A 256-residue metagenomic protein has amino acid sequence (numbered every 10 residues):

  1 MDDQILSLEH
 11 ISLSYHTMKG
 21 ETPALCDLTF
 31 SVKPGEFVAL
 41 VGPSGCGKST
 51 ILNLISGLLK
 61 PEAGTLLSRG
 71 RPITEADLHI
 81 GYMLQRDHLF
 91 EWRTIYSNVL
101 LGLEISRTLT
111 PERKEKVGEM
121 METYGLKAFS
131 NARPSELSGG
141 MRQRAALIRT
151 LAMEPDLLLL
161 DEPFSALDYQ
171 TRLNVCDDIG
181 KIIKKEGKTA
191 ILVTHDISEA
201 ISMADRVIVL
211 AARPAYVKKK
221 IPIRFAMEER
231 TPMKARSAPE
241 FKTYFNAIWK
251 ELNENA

Functional and structural regions predicted by a protein language model:
V41-P43: The feature captures the beta-strand-to-loop junction immediately N-terminal to the Walker
S56: Helix-to-loop junction immediately C-terminal to a conserved catalytic motif
G64-A76: Conserved ABC transporter NBD signature motif
Y96-E104, K114, P222: Short helical segment in ABC ATPase nucleotide-binding domains corresponding to the A-loop/adjacent helical element
P111-F129, K181: Conserved ABC ATPase "signature" region
R133-L137, M141: Conserved ABC ATPase signature
A152-D156: A short, proline-enriched helix->beta-strand linker immediately N-terminal to the Walker B motif in ABC-type P-loop
